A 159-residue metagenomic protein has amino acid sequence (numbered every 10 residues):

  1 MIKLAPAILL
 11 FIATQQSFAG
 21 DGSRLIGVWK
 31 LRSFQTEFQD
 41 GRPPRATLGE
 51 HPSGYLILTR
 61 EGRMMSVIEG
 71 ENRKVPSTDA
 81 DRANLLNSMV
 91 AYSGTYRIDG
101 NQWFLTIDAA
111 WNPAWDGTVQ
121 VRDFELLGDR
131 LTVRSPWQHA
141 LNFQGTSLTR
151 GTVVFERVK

Functional and structural regions predicted by a protein language model:
L4-A13: Sec-dependent N-terminal signal peptides
Q16-A91, T95-K159: Lipid interaction determinants
